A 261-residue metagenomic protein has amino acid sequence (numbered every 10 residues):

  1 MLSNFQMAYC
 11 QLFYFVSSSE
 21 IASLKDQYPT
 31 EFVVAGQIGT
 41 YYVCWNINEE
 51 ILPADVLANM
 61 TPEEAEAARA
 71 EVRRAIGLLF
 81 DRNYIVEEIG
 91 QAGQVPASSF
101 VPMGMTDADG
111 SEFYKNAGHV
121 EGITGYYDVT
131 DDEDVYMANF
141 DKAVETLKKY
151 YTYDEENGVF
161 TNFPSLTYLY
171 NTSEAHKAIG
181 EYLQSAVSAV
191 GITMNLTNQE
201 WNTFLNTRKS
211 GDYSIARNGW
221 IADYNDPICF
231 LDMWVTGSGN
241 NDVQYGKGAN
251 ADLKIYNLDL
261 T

Functional and structural regions predicted by a protein language model:
M1-P53, N83, E87-I89: Extracellular/periplasmic solute-recognition and catalytic clefts
L2-C10, A22-Q27, E71, E181-V190 (+1 more regions): Short helices/loops that flank or line small-molecule/ion binding pockets
Y14-E20, R82, V101, W201 (+1 more regions): Beta->alpha turn/N-cap motifs
A35-E63, G77, M103-G104, G110-E121: Periplasmic solute-binding protein
A35-G39, C44-L52, V56-L57, L205-T261: Acidic-aromatic pocket-rim loops
Y41, N162-T172, M194-L196, S214: Short, well-ordered beta-strand elements
A65, A70-R74, L78, V86-E87 (+3 more regions): Extracytoplasmic/peripheral linker and loop segments enriched in polar/acidic and small residues with frequent Thr/Pro
E66-S185, A189: Append "and occasionally in soluble cytosolic enzymes with long acidic Gly/Pro-rich linkers
